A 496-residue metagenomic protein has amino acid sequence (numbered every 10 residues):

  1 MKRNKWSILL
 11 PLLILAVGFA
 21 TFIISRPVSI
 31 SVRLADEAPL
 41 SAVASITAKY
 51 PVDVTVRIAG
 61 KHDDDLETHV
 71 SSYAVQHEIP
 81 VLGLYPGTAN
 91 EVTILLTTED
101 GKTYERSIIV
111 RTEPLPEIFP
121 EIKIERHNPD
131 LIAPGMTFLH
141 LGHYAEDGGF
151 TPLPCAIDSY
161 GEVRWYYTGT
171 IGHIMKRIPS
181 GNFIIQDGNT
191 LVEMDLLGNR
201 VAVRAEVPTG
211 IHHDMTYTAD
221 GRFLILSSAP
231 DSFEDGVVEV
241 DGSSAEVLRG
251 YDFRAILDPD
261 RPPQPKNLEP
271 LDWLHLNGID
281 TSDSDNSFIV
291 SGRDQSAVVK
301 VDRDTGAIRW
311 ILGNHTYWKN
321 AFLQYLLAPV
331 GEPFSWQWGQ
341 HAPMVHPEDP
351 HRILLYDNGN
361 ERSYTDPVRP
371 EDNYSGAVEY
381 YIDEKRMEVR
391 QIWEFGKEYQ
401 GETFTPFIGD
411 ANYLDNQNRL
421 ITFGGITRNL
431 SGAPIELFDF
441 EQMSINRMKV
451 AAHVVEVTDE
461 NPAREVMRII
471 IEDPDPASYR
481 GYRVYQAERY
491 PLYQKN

Functional and structural regions predicted by a protein language model:
M1-W6: Positively charged n-region of N-terminal signal peptides that target proteins for export
I8-T21: Hydrophobic membrane-insertion alpha-helices, especially the h-region of bacterial N-terminal signal peptides
G18-I30: Membrane-interface motif at the C-terminal end of an N-terminal transmembrane signal
V28-V54, I58, H77-E78, A89-N496: Histidine-/acidic-rich catalytic cores in large beta-rich domains
H62-D64: Short, solvent-exposed loop/linker segments at beta-strand-coil boundaries, enriched for Pro/Gly and Ser/Thr
T68-A74: Short beta-strand segments within Ig-like beta-sandwich modules, predominantly Fibronectin type-III
V81-P86: Short, flexible loop/turn segments at beta-strand junctions in immunoglobulin-like and fibronectin type III
